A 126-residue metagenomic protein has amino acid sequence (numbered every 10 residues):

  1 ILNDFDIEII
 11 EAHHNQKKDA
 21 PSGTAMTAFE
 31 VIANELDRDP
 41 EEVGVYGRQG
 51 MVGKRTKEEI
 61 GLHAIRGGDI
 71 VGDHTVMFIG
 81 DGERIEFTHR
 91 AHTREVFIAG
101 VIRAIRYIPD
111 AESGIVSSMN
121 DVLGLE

Functional and structural regions predicted by a protein language model:
N3-E126: C-terminal substrate-binding/catalytic lobe of Rossmann-fold NAD(P)-dependent oxidoreductases
